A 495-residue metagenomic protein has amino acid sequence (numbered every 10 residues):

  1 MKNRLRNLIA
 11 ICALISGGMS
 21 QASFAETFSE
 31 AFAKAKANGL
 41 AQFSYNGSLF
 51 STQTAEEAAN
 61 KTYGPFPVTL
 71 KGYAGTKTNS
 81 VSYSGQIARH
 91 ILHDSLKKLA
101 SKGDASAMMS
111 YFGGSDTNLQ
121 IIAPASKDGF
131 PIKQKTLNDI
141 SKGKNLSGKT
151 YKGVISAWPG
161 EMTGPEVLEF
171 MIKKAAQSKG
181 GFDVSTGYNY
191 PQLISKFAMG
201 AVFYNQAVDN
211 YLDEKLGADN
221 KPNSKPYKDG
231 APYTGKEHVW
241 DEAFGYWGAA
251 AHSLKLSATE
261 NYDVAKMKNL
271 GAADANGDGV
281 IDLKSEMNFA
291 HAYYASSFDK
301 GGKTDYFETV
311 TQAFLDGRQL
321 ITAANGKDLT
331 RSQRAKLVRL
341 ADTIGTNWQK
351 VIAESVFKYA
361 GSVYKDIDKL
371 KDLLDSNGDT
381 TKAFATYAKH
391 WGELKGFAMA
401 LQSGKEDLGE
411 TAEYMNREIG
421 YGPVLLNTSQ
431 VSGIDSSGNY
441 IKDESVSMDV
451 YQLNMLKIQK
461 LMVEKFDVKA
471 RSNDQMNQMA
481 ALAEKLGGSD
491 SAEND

Functional and structural regions predicted by a protein language model:
M1-A25: Gram-negative bacterial Sec-dependent N-terminal signal peptides
N7-L8, C12-A13, A31-A33, Q192 (+1 more regions): Short, flexible coil/linker segments at or flanking structured domains
C12, F24-S44: N- and C-terminal low-complexity/disordered segments
A37-L40, S44-D495: Mature extracytoplasmic or organellar-lumen-exposed domains after removal of signal/transit peptides
